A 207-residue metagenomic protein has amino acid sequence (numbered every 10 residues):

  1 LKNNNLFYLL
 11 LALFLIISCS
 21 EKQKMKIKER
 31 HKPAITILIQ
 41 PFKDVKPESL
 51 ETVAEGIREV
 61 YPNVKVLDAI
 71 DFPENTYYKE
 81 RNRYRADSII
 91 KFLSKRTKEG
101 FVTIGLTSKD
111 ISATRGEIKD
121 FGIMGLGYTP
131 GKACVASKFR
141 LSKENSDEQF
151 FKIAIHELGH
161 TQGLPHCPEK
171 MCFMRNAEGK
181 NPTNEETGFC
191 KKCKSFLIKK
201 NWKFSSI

Functional and structural regions predicted by a protein language model:
N3-A12: Sec-dependent signal peptide recognition, specifically the positively charged N-region followed immediately by
I17-S18: C-terminal motif of bacterial Sec signal peptides marking the signal peptidase cleavage site
K24-K32: Short boundary motifs at domain starts and secondary-structure transition points
K32-E48: Fold-level signature of zinc-dependent metallopeptidase catalytic domains
K43, F121-Q149, P165-I207: Metalloprotease/metallohydrolase-associated module, dominated by Zn2+-dependent proteases
P47-I153, T161, P165: Metzincin-family zinc-dependent endopeptidase catalytic domain
